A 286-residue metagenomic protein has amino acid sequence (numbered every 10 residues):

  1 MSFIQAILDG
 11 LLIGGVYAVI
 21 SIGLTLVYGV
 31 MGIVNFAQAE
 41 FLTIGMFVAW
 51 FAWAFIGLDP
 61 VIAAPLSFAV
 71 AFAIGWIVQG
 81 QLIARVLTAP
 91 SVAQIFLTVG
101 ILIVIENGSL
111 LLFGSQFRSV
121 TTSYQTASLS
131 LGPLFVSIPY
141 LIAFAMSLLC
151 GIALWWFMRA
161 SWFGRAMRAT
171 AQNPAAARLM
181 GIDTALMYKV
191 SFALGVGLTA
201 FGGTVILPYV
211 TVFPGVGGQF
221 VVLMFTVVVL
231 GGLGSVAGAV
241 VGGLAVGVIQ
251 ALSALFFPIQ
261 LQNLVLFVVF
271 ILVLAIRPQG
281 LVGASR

Functional and structural regions predicted by a protein language model:
M1-V16, F157-W162, Y188-L230, G234 (+1 more regions): Inter-helical junctions in multi-pass inner-membrane proteins, predominant in energy-converting antiporter-like
M1-V19, V48, D59-A63, A89-Q94 (+3 more regions): Membrane-interfacial amphipathic/re-entrant helices at transmembrane-helix boundaries
L8, V30-I77, Q81, V86 (+1 more regions): Membrane-embedded helix boundary and interhelical linker motif in transport proteins
G15, L24-M46, P60, T88-Q94 (+7 more regions): Short, non-helical or kinked segments that cap or interrupt transmembrane helices
V19, A71, L223-V246, V268-L274: Hydrophobic alpha-helical transmembrane segments of polytopic membrane proteins
G57-I101, G108, V241-V246, R277-P278: Alpha-helical transmembrane segments within multi-pass membrane transporters and channels
R85-A160, L186-M187, L252, F257-I259 (+3 more regions): Transmembrane helix-bundle core of multi-pass membrane transporters and related energy-transducing complexes
L131, F135-V212, V236-G242: Helix-loop-helix "hairpin" substructures at the membrane interface of multi-pass membrane proteins
